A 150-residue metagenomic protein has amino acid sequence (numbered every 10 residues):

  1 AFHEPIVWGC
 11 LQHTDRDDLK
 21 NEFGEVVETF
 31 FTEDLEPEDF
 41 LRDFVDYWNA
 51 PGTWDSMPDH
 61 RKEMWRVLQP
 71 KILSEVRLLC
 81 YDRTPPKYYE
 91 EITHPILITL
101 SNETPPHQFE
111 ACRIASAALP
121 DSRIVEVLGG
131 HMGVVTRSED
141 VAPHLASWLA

Functional and structural regions predicted by a protein language model:
A1-F31: Flexible "cap/lid" loop of the alpha/beta hydrolase fold
V26-F31, D39-T53, S74-C80: Helix-loop "lid/cap" segments that line or gate small-molecule binding pockets
H60-P85: Hydrophobic, aromatic-rich cap/lid helix
T84-T93, A115-S116: Serine-hydrolase catalytic core
I92, I98-L100: Short beta-strand/loop motif that positions the catalytic acidic residue of the alpha/beta-hydrolase fold
N102-T104, G129-G130: Acidic beta-to-alpha connecting loop that harbors the catalytic carboxylate
P105-A111: Conserved alpha/beta-hydrolase "acid-adjacent" motif
P120-A150: Catalytic active-site module of serine/aspartate enzymes centered on a nucleophile-bearing elbow/loop
